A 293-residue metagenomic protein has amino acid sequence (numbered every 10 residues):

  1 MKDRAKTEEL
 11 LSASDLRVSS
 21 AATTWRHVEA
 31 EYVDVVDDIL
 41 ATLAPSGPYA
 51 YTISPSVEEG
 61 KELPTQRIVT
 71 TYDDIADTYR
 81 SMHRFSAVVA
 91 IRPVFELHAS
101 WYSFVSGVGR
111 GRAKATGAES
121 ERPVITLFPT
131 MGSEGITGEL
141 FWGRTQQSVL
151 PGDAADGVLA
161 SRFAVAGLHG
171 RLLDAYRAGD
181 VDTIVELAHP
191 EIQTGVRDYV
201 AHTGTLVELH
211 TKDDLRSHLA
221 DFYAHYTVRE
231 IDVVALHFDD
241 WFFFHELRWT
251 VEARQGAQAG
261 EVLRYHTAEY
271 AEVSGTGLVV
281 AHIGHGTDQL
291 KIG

Functional and structural regions predicted by a protein language model:
M1-L16, A76-A164, S217-G293: A beta-strand edge to alpha-helix "cap/lid" segment located at domain peripheries
M1-P45, T145-E186, P190: Short, low-complexity N-terminal intrinsically disordered segments enriched in polar/charged residues
E9-S12, T24, G60, P64 (+6 more regions): Residue-level detector of alpha-helix boundaries and kinks
D15-T23, V35-W101, V181-W241: A solvent-exposed, acidic/Ser-Thr-rich amphipathic alpha-helical stretch
W25, A30, G47-Y49, D77 (+4 more regions): Intrinsically disordered, low-complexity segments enriched in small/polar residues
